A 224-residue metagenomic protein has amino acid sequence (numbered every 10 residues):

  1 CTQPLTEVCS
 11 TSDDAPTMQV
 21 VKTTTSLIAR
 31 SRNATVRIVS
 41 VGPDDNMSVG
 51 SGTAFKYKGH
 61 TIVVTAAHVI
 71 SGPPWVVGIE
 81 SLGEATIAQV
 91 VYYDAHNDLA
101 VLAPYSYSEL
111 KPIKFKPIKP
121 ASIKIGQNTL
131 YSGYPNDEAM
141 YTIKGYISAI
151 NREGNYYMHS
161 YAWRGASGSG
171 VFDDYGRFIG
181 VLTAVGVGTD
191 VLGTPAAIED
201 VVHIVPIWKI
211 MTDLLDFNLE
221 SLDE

Functional and structural regions predicted by a protein language model:
P4-S26, E109-K111, F178-E224: C-terminal cap/linker of serine protease catalytic domains
Q19-T25, T35-V63, A85-I87, K144 (+2 more regions): A conserved glycine-rich beta-strand in the N-terminal activation segment of trypsin-fold
V41, F55-Y57, V91-Y93, I150 (+2 more regions): Residue-level recognition of beta-strand microenvironments
N46, K58-S132, D137-M140, N155-Y157 (+1 more regions): Conserved active-site neighborhood of the chymotrypsin/trypsin-like protease fold
T53, A162-T183: Catalytic nucleophile loop of clan PA
D137-G145, T189-D190: Short, Lys/Arg- and Gly-enriched loop/turn segments at beta-strand edges
T142-G154, T194-A196: Short, compositionally biased
